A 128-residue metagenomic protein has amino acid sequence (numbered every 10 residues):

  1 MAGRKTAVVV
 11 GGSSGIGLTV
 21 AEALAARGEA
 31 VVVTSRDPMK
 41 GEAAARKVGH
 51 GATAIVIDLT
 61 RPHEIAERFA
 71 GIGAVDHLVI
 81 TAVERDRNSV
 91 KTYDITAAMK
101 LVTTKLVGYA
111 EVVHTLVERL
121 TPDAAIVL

Functional and structural regions predicted by a protein language model:
A7-G11: Conserved N-terminal Rossmann-fold NAD(P)-binding element of oxidoreductases
S13, A21: N-terminal Rossmann NAD(P)H-binding glycine-rich loop of SDR-like oxidoreductase domains
R27-A43: Conserved glycine-rich Rossmann-like NAD(P)H-binding loop of the short-chain dehydrogenase/reductase
V48-H63: Rossmann-fold cofactor-recognition segment
T60-G73: Conserved Rossmann-fold cofactor-binding substructure of NAD(P)-dependent oxidoreductases
V79-N88: Conserved NAD(P)H cofactor-binding loop of Rossmann-fold oxidoreductase domains
K91-E111: Catalytic Tyr-X3-Lys loop
T104-A124: Amphipathic alpha-helical dimer-interface segment in Rossmann-like NAD(P)H-dependent oxidoreductases
